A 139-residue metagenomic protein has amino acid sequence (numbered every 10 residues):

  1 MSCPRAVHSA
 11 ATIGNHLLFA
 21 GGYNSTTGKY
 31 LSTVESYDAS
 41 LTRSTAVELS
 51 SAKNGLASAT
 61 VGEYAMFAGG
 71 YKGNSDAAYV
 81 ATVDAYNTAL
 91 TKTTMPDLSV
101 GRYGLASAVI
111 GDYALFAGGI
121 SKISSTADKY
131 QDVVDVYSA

Functional and structural regions predicted by a protein language model:
M1-A139: Kelch-like beta-propeller repeat domains
